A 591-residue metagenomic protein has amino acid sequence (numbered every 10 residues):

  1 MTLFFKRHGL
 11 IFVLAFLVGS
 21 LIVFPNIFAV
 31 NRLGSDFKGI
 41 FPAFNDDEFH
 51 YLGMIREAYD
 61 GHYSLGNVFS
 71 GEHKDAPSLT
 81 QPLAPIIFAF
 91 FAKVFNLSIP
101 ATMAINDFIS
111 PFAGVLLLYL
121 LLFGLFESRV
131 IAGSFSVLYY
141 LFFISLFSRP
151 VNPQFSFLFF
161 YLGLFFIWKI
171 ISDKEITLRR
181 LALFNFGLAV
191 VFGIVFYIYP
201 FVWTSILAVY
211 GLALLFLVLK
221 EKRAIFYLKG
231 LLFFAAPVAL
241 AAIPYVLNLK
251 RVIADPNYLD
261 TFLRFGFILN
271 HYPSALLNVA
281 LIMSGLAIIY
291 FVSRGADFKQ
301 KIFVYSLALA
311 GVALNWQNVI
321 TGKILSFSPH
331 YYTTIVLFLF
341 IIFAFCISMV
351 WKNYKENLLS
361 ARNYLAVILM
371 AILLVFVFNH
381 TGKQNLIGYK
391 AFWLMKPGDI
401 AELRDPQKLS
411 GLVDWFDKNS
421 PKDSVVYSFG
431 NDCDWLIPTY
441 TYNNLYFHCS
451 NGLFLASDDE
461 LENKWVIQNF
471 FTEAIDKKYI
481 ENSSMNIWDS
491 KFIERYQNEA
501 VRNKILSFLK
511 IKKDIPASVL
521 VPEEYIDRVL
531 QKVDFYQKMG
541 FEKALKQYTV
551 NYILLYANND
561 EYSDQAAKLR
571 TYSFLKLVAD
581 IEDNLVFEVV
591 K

Functional and structural regions predicted by a protein language model:
M1-R32, A182, I368: Start-transfer (signal-anchor) and selected internal transmembrane alpha helices of multi-pass inner/ER membrane
S20-F159, P200-T204, A391-L403: Active-site lumenal/periplasmic loops and adjacent helix-entry segments of GT-C-fold, multi-pass membrane
D47, E72-H73, V191-F327: Transmembrane catalytic cores of multi-pass membrane glycosyltransferases and polysaccharide-assembly enzymes
I55, M370-S457: Extracytoplasmic
F166-G193, L228-K229: Short hydrophobic alpha-helices at membrane interfaces in multi-pass membrane enzymes
T204-S205, I324-K355: Hydrophobic/aromatic-rich transmembrane helices and adjacent perimembrane loops
L232-A239, V350-I387: Signature aromatic-anchored transmembrane alpha helix within multi-pass, membrane-resident enzymes that catalyze glycan
N444-Y552: Luminal/periplasmic acceptor-recognition loop/helix of membrane-associated glycosyltransferases
